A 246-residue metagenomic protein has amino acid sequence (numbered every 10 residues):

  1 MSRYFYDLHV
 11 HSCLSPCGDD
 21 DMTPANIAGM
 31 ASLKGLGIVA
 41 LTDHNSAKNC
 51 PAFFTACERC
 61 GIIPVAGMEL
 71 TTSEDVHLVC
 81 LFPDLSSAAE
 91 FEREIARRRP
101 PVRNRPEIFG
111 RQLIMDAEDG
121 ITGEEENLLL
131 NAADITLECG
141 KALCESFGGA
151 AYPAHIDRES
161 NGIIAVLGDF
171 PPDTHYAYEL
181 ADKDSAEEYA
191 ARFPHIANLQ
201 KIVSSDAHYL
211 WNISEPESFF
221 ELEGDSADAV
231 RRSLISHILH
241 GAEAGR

Functional and structural regions predicted by a protein language model:
M1-L8, S12-M30, K34-L36, A47-E90 (+4 more regions): Charged catalytic cores and adjacent phosphate/nucleic-acid-binding surfaces used for phosphate/nucleic-acid chemistry
V39: Conserved acidic
P83-E125, G168: Active-site gating loops and adjacent loop-to-helix segments of metal-dependent hydrolytic enzymes
R111-F147: Alpha-helix-centered segments that form part of catalytic cores
